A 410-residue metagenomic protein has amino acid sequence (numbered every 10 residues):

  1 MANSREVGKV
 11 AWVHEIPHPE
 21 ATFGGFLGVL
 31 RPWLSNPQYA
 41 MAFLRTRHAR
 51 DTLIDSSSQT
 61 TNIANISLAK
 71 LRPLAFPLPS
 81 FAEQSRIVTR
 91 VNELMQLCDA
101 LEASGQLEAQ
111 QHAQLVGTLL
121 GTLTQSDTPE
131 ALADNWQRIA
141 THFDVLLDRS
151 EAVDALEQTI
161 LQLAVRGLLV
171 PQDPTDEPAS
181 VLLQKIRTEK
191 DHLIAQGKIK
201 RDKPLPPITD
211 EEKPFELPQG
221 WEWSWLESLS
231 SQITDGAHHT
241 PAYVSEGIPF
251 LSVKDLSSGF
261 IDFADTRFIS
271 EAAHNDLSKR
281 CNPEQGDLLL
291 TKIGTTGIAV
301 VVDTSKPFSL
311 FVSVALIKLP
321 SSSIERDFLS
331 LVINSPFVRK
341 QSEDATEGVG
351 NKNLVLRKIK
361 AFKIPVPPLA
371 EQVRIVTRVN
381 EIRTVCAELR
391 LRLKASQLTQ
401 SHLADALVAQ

Functional and structural regions predicted by a protein language model:
M1-R45, Q59-I63, S67-L71, S252-V253 (+4 more regions): A short beta-sheet element
V7, H192, Q196-K203, I208-T209 (+5 more regions): Low-complexity, Lys/Gly-biased intrinsically disordered segments
A21, D255-I269, T304, N380: Short, basic/aromatic beta-hairpin or loop at an interaction surface
L27-Q38, T52, A69-T89, M95-Q96 (+8 more regions): Proline-centric
D55-S57, A131-W136, P171-E177, G197-D210 (+3 more regions): Short coil/turn segments at secondary-structure boundaries
S85, L94-S126, E130-Q172, P207-D235 (+3 more regions): Non-catalytic DNA-recognition/assembly elements of restriction-modification systems
A113, E177-V181: Terminal amphipathic helices with adjacent charged low-complexity linkers/tails
